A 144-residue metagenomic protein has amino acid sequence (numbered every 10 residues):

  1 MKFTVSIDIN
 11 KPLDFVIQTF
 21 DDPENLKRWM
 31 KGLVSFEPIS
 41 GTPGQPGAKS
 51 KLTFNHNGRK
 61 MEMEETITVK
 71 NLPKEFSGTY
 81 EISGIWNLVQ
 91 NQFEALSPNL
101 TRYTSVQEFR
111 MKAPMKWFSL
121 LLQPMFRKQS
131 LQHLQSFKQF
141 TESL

Functional and structural regions predicted by a protein language model:
M1-S40, Q45: Hydrophobic ligand-binding cavity/cleft-lining segments
K2-T4, K60-E64, W86-Q90: Short, surface-exposed coil-to-beta transition loops
S6-N10, E37, T53, T66 (+1 more regions): Generic structural detector for well-ordered beta-strands
K11, H56-G58, V69, F109-A113: Beta-strand elements of well-folded, non-transmembrane domains
V16-F20, L26, S50, I67 (+4 more regions): Hydrophobic pocket/interface hotspot
K31, L72-P73, P98: A generic structural motif
E37-G84, Q132-L144: Glycine-rich portal/gate segments that line the openings of hydrophobic small-molecule binding cavities
E81-Q132: Beta-strand/loop substructures that line and gate deep hydrophobic ligand-binding cavities in soluble
